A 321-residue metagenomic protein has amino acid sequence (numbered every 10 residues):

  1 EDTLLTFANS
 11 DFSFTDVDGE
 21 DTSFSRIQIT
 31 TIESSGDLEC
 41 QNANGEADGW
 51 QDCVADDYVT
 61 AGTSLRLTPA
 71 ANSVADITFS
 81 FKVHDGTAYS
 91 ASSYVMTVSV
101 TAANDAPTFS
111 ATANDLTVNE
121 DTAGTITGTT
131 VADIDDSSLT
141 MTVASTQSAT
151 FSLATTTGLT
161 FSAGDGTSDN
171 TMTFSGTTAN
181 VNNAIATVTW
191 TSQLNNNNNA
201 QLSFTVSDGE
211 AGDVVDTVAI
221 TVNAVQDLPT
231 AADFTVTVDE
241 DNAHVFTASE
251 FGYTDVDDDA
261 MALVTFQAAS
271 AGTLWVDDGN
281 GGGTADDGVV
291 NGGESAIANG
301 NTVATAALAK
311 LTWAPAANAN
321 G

Functional and structural regions predicted by a protein language model:
E1-G321: Extracellular glycosylation-rich, acidic/polar low-complexity regions of adhesion- and matrix-associated proteins
